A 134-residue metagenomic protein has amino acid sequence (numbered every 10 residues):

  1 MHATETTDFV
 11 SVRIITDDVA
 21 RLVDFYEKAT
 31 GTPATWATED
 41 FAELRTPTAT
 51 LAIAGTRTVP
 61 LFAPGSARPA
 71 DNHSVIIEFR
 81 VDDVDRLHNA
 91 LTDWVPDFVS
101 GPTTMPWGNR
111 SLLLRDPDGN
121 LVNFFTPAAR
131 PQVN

Functional and structural regions predicted by a protein language model:
M1-V10, T32-E78, R86-R115, T126-N134: Vicinal oxygen chelate
R13-D18, P106: Conserved beta-strand-loop-alpha-helix junction that forms the acyl-donor binding cleft
I15, E78-R80: Short hydrophobic/aromatic beta-strand micro-patches that form the beta-sheet surface supporting nucleotide- or nucleic
R21, V84-L87: Short, conserved charged micro-motifs
L22-E27, L91, G119: Conserved active-site tyrosine of GNAT-family acetyltransferases
